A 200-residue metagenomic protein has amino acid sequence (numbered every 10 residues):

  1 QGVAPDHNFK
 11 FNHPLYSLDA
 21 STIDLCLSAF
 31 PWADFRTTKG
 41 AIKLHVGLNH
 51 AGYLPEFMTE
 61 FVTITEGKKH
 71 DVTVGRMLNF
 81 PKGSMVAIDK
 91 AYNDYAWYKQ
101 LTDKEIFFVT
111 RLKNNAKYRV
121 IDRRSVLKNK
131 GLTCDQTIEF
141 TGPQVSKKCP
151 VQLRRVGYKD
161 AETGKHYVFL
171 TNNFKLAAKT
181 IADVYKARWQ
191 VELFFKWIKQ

Functional and structural regions predicted by a protein language model:
Q1-A29, A33-Q200: Single, function-defining residue in the core of a domain
